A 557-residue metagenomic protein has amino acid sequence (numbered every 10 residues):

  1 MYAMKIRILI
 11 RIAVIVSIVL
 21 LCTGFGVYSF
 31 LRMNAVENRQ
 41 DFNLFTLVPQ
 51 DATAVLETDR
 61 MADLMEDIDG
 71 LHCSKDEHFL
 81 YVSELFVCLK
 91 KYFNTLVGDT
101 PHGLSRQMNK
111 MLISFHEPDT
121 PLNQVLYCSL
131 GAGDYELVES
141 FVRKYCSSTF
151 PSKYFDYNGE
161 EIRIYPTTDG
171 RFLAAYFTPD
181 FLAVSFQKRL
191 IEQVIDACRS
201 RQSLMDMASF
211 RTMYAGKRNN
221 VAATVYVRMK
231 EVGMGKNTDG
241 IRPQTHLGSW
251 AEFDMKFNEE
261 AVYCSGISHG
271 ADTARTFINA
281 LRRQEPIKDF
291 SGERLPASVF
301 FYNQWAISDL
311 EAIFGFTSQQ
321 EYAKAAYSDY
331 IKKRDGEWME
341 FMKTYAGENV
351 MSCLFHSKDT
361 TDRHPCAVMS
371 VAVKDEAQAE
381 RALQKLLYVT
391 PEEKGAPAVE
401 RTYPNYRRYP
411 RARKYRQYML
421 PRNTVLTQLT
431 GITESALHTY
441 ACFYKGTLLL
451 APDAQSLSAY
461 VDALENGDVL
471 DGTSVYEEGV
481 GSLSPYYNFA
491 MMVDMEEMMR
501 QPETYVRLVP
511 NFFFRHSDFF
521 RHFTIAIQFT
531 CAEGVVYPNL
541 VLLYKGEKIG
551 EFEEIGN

Functional and structural regions predicted by a protein language model:
M1-A3: Short, Lys/Arg-enriched N-terminal segments with co-localized hydrophobic residues within the first ~10-30 amino acids
R7-I15, V19-I164, R211-G240, Y263-C366 (+2 more regions): Structural boundary/hinge residues at secondary-structure and domain interfaces
V55-L56, Q124-S129, F181-S185, C366-V371 (+1 more regions): Short, structured motif recognition centered on aromatic/hydrophobic residues
K75-N109, C146-A261, K288-D289, I331-R334 (+1 more regions): An internal, short helix-loop-strand segment that often contains or flanks glycine-aspartate motifs
D134-S140, R171-L173, I191-Q193, G270-N279 (+5 more regions): Short, surface-exposed beta-strand/loop "edge" segments at domain boundaries and coil↔beta transitions
D196-C198, I267-H269, I278-L281, F316-S318 (+5 more regions): Composition- and surface-driven signal marking solvent-exposed, interaction-prone regions in large proteins
S268, W305-I307, V371-V373, A451-D453 (+2 more regions): Active-site proximal loops enriched in glycine and acidic residues that flank catalytic Cys/His/Asp and coordinate
H522-E554: C-terminal regions of mature proteins
